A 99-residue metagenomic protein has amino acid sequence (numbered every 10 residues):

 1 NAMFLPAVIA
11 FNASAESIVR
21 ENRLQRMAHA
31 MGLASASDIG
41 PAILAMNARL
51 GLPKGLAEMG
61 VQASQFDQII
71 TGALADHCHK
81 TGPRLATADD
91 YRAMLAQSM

Functional and structural regions predicted by a protein language model:
N1-Q65: Gly/Pro-rich interdomain helix-loop hinge
Q62-M99: Short, amphipathic C-terminal "tail helix"
